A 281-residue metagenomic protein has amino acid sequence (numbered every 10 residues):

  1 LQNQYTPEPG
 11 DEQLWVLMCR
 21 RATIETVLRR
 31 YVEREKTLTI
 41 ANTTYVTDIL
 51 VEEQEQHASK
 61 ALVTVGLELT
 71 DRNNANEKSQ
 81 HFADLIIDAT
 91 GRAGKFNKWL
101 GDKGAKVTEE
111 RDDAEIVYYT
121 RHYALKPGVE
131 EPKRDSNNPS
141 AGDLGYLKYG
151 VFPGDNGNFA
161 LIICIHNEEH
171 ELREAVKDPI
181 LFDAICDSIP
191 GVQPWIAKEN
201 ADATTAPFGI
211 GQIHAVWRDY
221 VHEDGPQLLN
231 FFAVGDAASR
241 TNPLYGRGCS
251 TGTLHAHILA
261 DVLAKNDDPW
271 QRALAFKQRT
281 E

Functional and structural regions predicted by a protein language model:
L1-R30, H122: Active-site-adjacent segment of FAD-dependent monooxygenases/related oxidoreductases
E12-Q13, E35, N76, L228 (+1 more regions): Alpha-helical hydrophobic/aromatic positions enriched in membrane-embedded helices and signal peptides
L17, T108, Y245-C249: Alpha-helix N-cap/helix-initiation motif
R20-E25, A58-A61, G252: Phosphate/oxyanion-binding active-site loops and adjacent basic polyanion-contact surfaces
L28, V32, L100, C249-T251: Primarily hydrophobic membrane-targeting regions of prokaryotic envelope proteins
Y31-R34, A89, D102, I258 (+1 more regions): Active-site catalytic microenvironments for nucleophilic, acid-base chemistry
R34-S188: Predominantly flavin-linked oxidoreductase catalytic cores and closely associated redox partners
N167-T280: FAD/FMN-dependent oxidoreductases across multiple families
